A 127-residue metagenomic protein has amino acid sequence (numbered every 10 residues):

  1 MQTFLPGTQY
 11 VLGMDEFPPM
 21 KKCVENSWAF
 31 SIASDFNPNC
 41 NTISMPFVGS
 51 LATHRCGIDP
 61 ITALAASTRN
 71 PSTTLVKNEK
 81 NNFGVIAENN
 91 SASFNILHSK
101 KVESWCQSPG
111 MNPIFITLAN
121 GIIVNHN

Functional and structural regions predicted by a protein language model:
M1-S67, T73-K80: Active-site-adjacent C-terminal substructures of enzyme catalytic domains
R69, E88-N127: C-terminal cap of metal-dependent C-N hydrolases
N82-A87: Short, surface-exposed secondary-structure edge patches
